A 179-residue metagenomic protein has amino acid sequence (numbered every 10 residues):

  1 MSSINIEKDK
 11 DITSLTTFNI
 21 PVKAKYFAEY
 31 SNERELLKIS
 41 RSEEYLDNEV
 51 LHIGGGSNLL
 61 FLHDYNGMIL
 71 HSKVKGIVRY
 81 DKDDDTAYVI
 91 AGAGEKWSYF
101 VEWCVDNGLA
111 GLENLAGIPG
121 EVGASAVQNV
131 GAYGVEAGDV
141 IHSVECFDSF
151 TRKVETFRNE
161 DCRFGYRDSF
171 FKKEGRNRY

Functional and structural regions predicted by a protein language model:
M1-V140, V144, D148-F150: Anion-binding (especially nucleotide phosphate/pyrophosphate-binding) glycine-rich loop and adjoining beta-alpha core
E155-Y179: Long, positively charged amphipathic alpha-helical accessory segments at protein N-termini or as interdomain linkers
